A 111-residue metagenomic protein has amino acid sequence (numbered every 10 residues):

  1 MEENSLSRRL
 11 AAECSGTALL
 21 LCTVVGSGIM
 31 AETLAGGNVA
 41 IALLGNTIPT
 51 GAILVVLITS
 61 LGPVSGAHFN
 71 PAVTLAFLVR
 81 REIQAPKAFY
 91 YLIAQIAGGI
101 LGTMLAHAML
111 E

Functional and structural regions predicted by a protein language model:
M1-E111: Membrane-interface helix-loop junctions and terminal tails of multi-pass membrane proteins
